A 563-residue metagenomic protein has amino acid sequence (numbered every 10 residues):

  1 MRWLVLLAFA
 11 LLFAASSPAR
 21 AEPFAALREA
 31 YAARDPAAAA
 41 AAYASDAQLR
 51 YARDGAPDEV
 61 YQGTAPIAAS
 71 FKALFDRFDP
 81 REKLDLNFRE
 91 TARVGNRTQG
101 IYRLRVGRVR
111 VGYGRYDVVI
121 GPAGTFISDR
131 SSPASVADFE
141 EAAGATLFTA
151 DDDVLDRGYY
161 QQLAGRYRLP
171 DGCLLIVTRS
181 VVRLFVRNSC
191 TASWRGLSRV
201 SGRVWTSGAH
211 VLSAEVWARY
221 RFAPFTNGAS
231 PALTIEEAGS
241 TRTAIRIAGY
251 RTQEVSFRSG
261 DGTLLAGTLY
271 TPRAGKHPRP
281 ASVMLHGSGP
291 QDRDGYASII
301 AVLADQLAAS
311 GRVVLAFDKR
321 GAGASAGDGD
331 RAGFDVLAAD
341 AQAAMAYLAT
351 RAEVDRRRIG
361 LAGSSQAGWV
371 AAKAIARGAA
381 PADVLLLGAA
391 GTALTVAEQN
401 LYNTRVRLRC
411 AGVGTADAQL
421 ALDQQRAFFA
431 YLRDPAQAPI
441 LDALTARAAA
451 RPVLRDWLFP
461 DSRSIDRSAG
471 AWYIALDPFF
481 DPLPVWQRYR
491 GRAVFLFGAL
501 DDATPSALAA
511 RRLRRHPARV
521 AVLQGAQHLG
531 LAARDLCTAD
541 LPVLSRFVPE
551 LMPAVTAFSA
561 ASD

Functional and structural regions predicted by a protein language model:
A25-E29, A41-D58: Short, solvent-exposed secondary-structure junction/capping segments
Q62-V111: Surface-exposed, charged secondary-structure patches
L147-V255, D261, L265: Peripheral terminal and inter-domain segments
D292-L303, K319, A507: The serine-hydrolase catalytic nucleophile loop
A304-A324: Conserved alpha/beta-hydrolase
R331-A352: Alpha/beta-hydrolase active-site loop
L387-Q487: Accessory cap/linker subdomain of secreted extracellular hydrolases
Y489, F495-F497: Short beta-strand/loop motif that positions the catalytic acidic residue of the alpha/beta-hydrolase fold
